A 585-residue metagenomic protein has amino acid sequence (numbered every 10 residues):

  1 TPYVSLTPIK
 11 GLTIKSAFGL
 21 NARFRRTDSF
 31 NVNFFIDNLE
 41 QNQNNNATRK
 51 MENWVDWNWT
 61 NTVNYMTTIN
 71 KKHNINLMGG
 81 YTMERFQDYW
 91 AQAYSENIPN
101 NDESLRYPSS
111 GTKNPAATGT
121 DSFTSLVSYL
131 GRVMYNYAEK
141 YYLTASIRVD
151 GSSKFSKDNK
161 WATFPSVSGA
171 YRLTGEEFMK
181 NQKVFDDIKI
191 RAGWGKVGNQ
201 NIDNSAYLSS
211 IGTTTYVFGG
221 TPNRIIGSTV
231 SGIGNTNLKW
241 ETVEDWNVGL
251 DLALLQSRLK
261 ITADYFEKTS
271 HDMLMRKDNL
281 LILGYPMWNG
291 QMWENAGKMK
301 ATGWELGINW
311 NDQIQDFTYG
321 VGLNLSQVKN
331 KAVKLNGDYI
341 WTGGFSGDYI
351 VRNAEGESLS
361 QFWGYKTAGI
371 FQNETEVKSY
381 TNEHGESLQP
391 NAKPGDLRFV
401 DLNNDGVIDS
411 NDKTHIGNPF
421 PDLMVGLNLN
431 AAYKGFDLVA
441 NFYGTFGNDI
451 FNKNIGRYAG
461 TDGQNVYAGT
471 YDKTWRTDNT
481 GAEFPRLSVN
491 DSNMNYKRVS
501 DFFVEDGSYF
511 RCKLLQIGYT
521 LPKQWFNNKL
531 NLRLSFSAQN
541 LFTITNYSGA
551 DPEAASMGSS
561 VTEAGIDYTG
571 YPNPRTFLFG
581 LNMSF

Functional and structural regions predicted by a protein language model:
T1, E103-S122, T215-S231, Y349-I416 (+1 more regions): Flexible glycine-rich, low-complexity coil/linker segments exposed to the extracellular/periplasmic environment
T1-N31, Q41-E357, N495, V499-F585: Extracellular/periplasmic, surface-exposed regions of secreted and cell-surface proteins
T62, E294-P421, A432, Y443-N448 (+1 more regions): Gram-negative outer-membrane beta-barrel transporters
S152, Q361, E386, T445-Q539: Extracytoplasmic gating/loop element in the C-terminal half of outer-membrane beta-barrel translocons and assembly
